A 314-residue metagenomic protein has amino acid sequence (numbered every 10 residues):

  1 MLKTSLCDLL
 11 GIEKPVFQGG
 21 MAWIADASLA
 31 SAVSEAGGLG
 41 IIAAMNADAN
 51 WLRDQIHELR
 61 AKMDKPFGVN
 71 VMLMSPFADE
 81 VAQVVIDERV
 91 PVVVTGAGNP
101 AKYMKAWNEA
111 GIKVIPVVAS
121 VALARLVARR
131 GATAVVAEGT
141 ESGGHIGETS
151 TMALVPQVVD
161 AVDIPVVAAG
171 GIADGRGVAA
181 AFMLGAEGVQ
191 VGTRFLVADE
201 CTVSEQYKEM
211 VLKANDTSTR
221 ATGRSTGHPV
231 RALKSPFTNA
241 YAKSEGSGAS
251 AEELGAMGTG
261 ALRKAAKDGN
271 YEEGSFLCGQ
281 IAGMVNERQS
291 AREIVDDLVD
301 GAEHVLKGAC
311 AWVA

Functional and structural regions predicted by a protein language model:
M1-P165: Active-site entrance/lid segments in N-terminal catalytic domains of soluble metabolic enzymes
A22-W23, G38-A49, V136-E148, I172-Y207: Glycine-rich phosphate-binding active-site loops on the catalytic face of alpha/beta enzymes
A153-V167, A173-A314: Conserved active-site-proximal phosphate/metal-binding subdomains
